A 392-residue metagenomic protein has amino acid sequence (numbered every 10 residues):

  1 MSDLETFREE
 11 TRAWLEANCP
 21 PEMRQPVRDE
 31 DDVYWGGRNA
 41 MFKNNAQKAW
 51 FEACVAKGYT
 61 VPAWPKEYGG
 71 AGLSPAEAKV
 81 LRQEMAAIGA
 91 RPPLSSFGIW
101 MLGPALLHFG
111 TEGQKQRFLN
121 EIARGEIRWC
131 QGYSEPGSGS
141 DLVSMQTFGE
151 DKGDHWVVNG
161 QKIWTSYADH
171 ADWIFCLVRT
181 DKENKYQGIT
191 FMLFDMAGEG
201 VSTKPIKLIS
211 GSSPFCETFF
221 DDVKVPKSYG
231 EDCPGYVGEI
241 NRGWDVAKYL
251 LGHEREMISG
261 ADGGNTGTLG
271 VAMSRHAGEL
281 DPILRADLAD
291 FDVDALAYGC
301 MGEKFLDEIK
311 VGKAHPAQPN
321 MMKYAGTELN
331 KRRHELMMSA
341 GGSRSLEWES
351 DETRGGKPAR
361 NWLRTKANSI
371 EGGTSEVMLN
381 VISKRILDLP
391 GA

Functional and structural regions predicted by a protein language model:
M1-S96, R117-R124, S259, D281-A289 (+4 more regions): Amphipathic, small/basic residue-rich leader segments at the start of a protein or domain
V27-R28, P282-R285, L296-D351: C-terminal helix-coil-helix/basic helical segment that borders enzyme active sites and/or dimer interfaces and provides
A76, V80, M101, N241-L250 (+2 more regions): Glycine-rich phosphate/cofactor-binding loops in nucleotide/flavin-utilizing enzymes
L94-G113, G139: N-terminal glycine-rich flavin-associated loop
G125-Y133: A short, Trp-centered hydrophobic/proline-enriched beta-strand micro-motif
T147-E150: A structural signal for short hydrophobic beta-strand segments in well-ordered beta-sheet cores
D154-H155, N159-T203: A short core secondary-structure module
G200-C300, N368: Glycine-rich beta->alpha junctions and the first turn(s) of the following alpha-helix
